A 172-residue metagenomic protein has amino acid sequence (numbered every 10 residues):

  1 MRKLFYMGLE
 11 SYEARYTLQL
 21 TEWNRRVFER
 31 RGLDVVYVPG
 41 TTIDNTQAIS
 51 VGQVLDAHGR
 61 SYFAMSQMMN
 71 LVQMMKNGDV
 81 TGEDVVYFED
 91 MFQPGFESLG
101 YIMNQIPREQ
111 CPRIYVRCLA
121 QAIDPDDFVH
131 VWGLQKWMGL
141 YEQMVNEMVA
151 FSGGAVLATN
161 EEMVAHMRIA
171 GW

Functional and structural regions predicted by a protein language model:
M1-L99: N-terminal pre-catalytic "stem/leader" segment of glycosyltransferase-like enzymes
G32, G82-D84, C111-P112, A150-A155: Short, well-ordered alpha-helix to beta-strand connector turns
R60-A64, H130-W137: Short, flexible loop segments at the rims of nucleotide/cofactor-binding pockets, characterized by
V85-M91, N104-Q135: Active-site proximal beta-strand in glycosyltransferases
E89, V156-E161: Replace "coordinates the UDP/GDP/TDP-sugar" with "coordinates nucleotide-activated sugar donors
Q93, E162-V164: Alpha-helix capping/helix-boundary segments
W132-V156: Membrane-proximal helix-turn-helix segments that form the acceptor-binding/catalytic region of lipid-linked
V164-W172: Helix-loop-beta element that forms the nucleotide-linked donor phosphate-binding surface in glycosyltransferases
